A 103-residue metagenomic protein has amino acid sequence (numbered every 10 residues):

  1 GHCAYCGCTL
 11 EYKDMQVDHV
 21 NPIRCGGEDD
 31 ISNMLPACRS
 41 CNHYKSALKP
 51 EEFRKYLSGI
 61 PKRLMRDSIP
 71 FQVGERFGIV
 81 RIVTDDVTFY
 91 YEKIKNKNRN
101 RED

Functional and structural regions predicted by a protein language model:
G1-M15, C38: Short cysteine-rich loop/turn motifs with clustered Cys
C8-L10, S32-L35, H43-D103: Extended charged
D14, G27, K93-K95: Solvent-exposed, flexible loop/coil residues
D14, R24, K45-A47: Activation segment
Q16-V17, S68: Generic hydrophobic-segment detector
H19, N42: Histidine-centered active-site/metal-ligand motif
V20-M34: Short linker/helix segments within small regulatory modules
